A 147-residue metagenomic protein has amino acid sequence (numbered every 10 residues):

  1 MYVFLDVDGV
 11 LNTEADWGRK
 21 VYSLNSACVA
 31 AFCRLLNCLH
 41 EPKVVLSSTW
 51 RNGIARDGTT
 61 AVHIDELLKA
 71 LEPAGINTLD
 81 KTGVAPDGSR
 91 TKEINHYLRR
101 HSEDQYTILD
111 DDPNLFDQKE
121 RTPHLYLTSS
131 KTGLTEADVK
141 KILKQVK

Functional and structural regions predicted by a protein language model:
M1-K147: Catalytic phosphate/metal-binding cores of nucleic-acid and nucleotide-processing enzymes, i.e., regions that mediate
